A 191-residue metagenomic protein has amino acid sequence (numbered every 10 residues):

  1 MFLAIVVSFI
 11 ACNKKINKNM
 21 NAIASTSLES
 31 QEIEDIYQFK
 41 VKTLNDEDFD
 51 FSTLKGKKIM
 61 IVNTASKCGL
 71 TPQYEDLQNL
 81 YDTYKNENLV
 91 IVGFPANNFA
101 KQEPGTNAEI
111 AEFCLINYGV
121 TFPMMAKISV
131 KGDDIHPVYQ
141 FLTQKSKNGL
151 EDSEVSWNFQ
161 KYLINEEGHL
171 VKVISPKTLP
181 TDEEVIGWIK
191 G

Functional and structural regions predicted by a protein language model:
M1-S25: Bacterial Sec-dependent N-terminal signal peptides
N19-S52, P72, P137: N-terminal "domain-start" segment that seeds a small globular fold
S52-P72, L77, V90-P95: Short active-site neighborhood of thiol/selenol oxidoreductases, capturing the structured segment around
K55-I59, K85-V90, Y118-P123, E166-H169: Loop/turn elements at helix/coil->beta-strand transitions in domains of secreted/extracellular proteins
N63, N88-G105, V120-G132: Thiol-based oxidoreductase modules, predominantly thioredoxin-like and allied folds used for disulfide exchange
G69-T83, P104-N107: Typically the conserved alpha-helix immediately C-terminal to a functionally engaged Cys/Sec in thioredoxin-like
A108-W157: Short, internal strand/loop/helix patches that form the active-site neighborhood or redox-interaction surface
P137-Q140, Q144-G191: Thiol-/selenol-based redox modules, centered on thioredoxin-like and closely related oxidoreductase domains
